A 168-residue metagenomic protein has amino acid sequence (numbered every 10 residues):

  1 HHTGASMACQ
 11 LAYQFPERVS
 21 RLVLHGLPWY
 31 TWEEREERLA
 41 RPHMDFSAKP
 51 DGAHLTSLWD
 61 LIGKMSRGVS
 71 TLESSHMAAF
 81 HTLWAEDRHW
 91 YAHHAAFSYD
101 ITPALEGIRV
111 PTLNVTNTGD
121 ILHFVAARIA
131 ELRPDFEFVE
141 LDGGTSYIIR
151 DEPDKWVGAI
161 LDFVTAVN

Functional and structural regions predicted by a protein language model:
H1-H2, L22: Alpha/beta-hydrolase fold nucleophile elbow
G4, A8: Gly/Ala-rich beta-loop-alpha elbow adjacent to hydrolase catalytic centers
C9-Q14, V19-D51: Flexible "cap/lid" loop of the alpha/beta hydrolase fold
W32-R35, K49-G107: Conserved alpha/beta-hydrolase catalytic His-Asp/Glu region
G107-I108, N114-T116: Short beta-strand/loop motif that positions the catalytic acidic residue of the alpha/beta-hydrolase fold
N117-D120, G143-T145: Acidic beta-to-alpha connecting loop that harbors the catalytic carboxylate
D120-A127: Conserved alpha/beta-hydrolase "acid-adjacent" motif
D135-N168: Catalytic active-site module of serine/aspartate enzymes centered on a nucleophile-bearing elbow/loop
